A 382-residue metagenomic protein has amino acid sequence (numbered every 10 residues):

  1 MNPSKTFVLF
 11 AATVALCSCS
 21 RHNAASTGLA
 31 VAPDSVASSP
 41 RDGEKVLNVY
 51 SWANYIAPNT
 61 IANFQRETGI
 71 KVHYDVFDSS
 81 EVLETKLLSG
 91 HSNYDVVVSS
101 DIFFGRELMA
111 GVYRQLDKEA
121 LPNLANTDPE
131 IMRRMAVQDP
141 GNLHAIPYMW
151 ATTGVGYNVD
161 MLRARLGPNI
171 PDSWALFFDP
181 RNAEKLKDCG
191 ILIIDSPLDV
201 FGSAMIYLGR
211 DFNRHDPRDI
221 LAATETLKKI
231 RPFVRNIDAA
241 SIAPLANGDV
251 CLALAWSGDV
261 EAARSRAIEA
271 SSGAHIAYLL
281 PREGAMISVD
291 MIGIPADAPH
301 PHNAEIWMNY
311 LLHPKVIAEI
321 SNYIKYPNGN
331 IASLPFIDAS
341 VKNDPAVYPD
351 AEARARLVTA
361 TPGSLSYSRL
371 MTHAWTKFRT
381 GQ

Functional and structural regions predicted by a protein language model:
L16-S18: C-terminal motif of bacterial Sec signal peptides marking the signal peptidase cleavage site
H22-E107: Early extracytoplasmic/lumenal segment of secretory-pathway proteins
N93, V98-R235, A240-D249: Extracytoplasmic ligand-binding site segments that recognize negatively charged/polar headgroups
F103-R106, A246, L252-G273: A ligand-binding cleft/hinge motif common to bilobed small-molecule-binding domains
E107-L116, R134-M135, P140-N142, A263-L280 (+1 more regions): Ligand-binding "clamshell"
I220-K228, R235, S272-A296, K342: Periplasmic-binding protein-like
A243, A351-Q382: Conserved C-terminal helix/tail region of periplasmic/extracytoplasmic solute-binding proteins
D290, P295-R356: Mature extracytoplasmic/periplasmic domains
